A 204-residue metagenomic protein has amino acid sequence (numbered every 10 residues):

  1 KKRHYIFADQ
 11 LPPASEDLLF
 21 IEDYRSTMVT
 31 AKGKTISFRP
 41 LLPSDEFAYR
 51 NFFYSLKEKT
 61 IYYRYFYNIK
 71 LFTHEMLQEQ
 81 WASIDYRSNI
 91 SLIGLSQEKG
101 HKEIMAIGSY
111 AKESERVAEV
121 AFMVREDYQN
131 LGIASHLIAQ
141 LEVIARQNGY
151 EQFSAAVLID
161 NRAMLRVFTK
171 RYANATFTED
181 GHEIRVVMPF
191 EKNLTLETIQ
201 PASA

Functional and structural regions predicted by a protein language model:
K1-A204: Long, contiguous binding/interaction regions
